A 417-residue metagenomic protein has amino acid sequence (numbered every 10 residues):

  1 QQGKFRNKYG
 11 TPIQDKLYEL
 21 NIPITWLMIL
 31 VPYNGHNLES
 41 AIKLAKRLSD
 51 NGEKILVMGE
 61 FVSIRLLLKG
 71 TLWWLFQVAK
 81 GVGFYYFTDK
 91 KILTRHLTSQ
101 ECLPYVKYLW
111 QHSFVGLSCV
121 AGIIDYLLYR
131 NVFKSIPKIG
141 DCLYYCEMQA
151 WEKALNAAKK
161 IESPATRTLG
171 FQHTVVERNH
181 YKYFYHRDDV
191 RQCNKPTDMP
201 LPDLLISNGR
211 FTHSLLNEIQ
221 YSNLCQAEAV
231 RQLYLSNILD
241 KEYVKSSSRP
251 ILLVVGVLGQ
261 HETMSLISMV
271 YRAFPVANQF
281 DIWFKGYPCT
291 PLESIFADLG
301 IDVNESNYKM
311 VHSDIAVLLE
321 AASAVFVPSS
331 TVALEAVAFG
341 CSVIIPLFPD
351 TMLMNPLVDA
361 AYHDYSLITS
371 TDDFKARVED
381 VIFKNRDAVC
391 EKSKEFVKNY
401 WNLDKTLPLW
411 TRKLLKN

Functional and structural regions predicted by a protein language model:
Q1-N417: Catalytic-core helical/loop segments in enzymes performing group transfer/polymerization on anionic/lipid-linked
